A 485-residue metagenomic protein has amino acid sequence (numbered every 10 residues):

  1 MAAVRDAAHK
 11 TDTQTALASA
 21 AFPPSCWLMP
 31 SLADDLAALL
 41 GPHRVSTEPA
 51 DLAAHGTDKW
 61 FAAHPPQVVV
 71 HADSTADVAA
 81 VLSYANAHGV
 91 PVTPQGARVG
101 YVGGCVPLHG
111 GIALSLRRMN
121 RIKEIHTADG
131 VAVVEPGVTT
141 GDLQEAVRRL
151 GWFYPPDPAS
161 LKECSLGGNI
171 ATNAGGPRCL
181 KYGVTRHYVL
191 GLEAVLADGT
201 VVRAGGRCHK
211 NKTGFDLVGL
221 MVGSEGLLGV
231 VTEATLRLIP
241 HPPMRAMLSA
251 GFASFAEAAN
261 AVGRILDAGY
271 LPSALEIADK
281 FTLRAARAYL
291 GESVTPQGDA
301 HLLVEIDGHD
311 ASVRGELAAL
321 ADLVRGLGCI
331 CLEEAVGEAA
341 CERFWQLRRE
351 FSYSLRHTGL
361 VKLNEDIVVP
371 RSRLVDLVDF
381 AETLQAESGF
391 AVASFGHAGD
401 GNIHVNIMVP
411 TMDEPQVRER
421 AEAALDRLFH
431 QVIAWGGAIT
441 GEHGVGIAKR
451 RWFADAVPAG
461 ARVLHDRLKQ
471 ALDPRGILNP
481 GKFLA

Functional and structural regions predicted by a protein language model:
D6-D12: Intrinsic-disorder-associated, low-complexity terminal segments enriched in Asp/Asn/His/Tyr and depleted of Lys/Arg
Q14-A485: Noncatalytic alpha-helical scaffold of FAD-dependent oxidoreductases
